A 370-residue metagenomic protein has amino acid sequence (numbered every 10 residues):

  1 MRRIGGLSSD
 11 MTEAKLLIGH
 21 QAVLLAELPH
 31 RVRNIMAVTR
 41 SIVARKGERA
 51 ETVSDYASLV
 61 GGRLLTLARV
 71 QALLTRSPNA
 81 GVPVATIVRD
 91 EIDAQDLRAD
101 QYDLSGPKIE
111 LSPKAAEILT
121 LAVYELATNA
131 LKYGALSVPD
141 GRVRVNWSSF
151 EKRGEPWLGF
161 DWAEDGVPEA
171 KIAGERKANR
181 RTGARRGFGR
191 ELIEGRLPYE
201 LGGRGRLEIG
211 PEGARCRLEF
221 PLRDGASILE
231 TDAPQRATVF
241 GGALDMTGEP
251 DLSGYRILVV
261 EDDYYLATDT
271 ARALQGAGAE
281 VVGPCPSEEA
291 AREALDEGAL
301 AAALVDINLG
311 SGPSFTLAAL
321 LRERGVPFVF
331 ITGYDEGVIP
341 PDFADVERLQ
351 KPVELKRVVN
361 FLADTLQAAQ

Functional and structural regions predicted by a protein language model:
M1-D10: PAS-family sensory domains
S9-G19: PAS-associated C-terminal cap
L17-L25, P29, D96-V143: Conserved short strand/loop->alpha-helix "switch" segment adjacent to the catalytic nucleotide/phosphoryl-transfer site
A57-R69, L73, N79-L97, N146-F150: Short beta-to-alpha transition helix within the HATPase_c
W157, A170-E208, Q235-A237: ATP phosphate-binding glycine-rich loop and adjacent ATP-lid/helix-beta elements within ATP-binding kinase/ATPase
T231-R256, E289, P340, V353-Q370: Non-catalytic signal-transmission and effector/linker regions of two-component phosphorelay proteins
E261: Conserved acidic carboxylate
A271, P284-A302: Acidic, metal-coordinating helix/loop segments flanking the phosphotransfer/catalytic sites of two-component signaling
